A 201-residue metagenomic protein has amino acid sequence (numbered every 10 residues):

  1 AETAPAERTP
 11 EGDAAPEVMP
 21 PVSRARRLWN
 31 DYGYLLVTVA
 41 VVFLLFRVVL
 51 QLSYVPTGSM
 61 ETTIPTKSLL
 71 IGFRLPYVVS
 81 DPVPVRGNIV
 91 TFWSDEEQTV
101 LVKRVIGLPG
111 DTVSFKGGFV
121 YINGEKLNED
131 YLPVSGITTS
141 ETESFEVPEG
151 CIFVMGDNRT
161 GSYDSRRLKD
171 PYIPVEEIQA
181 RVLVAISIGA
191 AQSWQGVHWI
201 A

Functional and structural regions predicted by a protein language model:
A1-V100, I173-A201: Protein maturation boundaries and topogenic segments
K67-S68, N88-I89, D111, C151 (+1 more regions): Structural motif
T99-E125: Mid-length scaffold segments of soluble, non-membrane domains
I122-S140: PP2C/PPM family metal-dependent serine/threonine protein phosphatase catalytic domain, recognizing the conserved
G136-G150: Acidic loop->beta-strand submotif enriched in PP2C/PPM serine/threonine phosphatases
T160-D170: Active-site loop architecture of trypsin-fold serine endopeptidases
